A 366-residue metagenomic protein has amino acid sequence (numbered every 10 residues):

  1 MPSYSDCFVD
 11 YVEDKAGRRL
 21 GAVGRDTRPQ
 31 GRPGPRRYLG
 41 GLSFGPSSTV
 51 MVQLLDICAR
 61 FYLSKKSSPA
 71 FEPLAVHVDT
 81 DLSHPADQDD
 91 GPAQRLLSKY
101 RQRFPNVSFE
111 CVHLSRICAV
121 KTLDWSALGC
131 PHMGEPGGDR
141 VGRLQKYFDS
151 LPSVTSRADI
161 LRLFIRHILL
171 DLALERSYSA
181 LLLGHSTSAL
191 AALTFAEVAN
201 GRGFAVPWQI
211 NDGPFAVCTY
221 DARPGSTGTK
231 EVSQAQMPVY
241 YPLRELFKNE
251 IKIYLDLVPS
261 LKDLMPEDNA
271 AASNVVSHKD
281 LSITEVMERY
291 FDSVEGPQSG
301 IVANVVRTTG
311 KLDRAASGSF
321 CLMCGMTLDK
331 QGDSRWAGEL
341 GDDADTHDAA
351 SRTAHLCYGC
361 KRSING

Functional and structural regions predicted by a protein language model:
M1-D212, S363: ATP-dependent adenylation/nucleotidyltransferase module used to activate substrates
I117-G366: Nucleotide-activated chemistry modules centered on ATP-dependent adenylation/adenylyltransferase
